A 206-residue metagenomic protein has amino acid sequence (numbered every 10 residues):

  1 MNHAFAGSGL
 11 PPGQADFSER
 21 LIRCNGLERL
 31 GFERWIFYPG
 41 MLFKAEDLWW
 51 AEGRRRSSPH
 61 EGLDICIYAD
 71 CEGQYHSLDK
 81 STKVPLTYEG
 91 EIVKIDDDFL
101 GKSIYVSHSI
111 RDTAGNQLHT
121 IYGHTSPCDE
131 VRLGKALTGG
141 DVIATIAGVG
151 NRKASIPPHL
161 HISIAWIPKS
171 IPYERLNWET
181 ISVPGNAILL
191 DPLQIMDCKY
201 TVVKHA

Functional and structural regions predicted by a protein language model:
M1-K102, L189-A206: Surface-exposed, glycine-biased beta-strand/turn segments
N2-R23, R132-G148, R152, P158-A206: Acidic, glycine-rich catalytic/binding loops that coordinate metals and/or anionic ligands
H60-D64, H124, H159-H161: Histidine-centered active-site/metal-ligand motif
I65-I67, V106-H108, I164: Hydrophobic side chains in beta-strands
I67, K94, H124-P127, G148: A residue-level detector for short acidic-glycine micro-motifs
Q74, I92-H108, D141-H159: Flexible, gly/ser-rich surface segments that form the specificity/activation loops bordering the active-site cleft
K80, A114-G140: Short histidine-centered loop motifs in beta-beta connectors
H108-A114, I167-K169: Short edge-strand/loop segments of extracellular domains
